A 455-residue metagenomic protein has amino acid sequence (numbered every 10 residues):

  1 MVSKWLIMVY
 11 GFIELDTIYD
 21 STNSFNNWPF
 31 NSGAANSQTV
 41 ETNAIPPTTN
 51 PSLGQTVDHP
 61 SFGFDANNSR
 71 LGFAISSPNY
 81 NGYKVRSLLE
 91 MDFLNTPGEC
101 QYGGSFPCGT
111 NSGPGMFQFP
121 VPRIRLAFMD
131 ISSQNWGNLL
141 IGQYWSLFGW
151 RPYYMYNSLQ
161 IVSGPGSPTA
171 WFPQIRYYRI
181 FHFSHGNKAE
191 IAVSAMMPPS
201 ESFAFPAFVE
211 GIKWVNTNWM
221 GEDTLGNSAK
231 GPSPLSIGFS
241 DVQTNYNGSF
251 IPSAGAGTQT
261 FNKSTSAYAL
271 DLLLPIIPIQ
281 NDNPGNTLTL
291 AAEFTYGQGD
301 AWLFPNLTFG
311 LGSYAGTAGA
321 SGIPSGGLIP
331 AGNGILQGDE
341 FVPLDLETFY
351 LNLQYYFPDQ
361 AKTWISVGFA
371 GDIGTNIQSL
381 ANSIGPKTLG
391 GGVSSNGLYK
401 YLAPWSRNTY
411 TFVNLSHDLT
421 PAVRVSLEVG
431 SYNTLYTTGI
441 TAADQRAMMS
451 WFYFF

Functional and structural regions predicted by a protein language model:
V2-A35, T42-T48, L53-M220, T224 (+2 more regions): Outer membrane beta-barrel
D20-S24, G98-Y102, W150-Y154, S200-S202 (+6 more regions): Outer-membrane beta-barrel proteins
T56-S61, P114-F117, S163-P165, P198-S200 (+6 more regions): Outer-membrane beta-barrel proteins
D58-A66, F119-V121, G166-T169, S202-A204 (+6 more regions): Short sequence motifs at beta-strands and strand-loop junctions characteristic of Gram-negative outer-membrane
R86-N95, I141, E190-P198, I237-N245 (+2 more regions): Transmembrane beta-strand segments that form the barrel wall of outer-membrane beta-barrel proteins
E210, A443-F455: Outer-membrane beta-barrel "beta-signal"
T224-W405, T409: Detector for outer-membrane/organellar transmembrane beta-barrel domains, recognizing the amphipathic beta-strand
T411, L415-E428: C-terminal closing repeat unit and adjoining cap/tail of repeat-based domains
